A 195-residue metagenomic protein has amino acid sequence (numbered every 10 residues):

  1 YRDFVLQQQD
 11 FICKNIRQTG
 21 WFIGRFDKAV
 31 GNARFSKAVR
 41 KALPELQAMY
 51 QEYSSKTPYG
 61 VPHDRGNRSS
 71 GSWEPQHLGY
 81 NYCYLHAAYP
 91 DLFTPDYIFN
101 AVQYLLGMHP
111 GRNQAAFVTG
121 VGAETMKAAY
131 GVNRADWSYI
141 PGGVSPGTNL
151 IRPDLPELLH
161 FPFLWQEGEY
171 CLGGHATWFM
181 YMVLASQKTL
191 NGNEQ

Functional and structural regions predicted by a protein language model:
Y1-Q18, F22-Q195: Aromatic (Trp/Tyr) and acidic
